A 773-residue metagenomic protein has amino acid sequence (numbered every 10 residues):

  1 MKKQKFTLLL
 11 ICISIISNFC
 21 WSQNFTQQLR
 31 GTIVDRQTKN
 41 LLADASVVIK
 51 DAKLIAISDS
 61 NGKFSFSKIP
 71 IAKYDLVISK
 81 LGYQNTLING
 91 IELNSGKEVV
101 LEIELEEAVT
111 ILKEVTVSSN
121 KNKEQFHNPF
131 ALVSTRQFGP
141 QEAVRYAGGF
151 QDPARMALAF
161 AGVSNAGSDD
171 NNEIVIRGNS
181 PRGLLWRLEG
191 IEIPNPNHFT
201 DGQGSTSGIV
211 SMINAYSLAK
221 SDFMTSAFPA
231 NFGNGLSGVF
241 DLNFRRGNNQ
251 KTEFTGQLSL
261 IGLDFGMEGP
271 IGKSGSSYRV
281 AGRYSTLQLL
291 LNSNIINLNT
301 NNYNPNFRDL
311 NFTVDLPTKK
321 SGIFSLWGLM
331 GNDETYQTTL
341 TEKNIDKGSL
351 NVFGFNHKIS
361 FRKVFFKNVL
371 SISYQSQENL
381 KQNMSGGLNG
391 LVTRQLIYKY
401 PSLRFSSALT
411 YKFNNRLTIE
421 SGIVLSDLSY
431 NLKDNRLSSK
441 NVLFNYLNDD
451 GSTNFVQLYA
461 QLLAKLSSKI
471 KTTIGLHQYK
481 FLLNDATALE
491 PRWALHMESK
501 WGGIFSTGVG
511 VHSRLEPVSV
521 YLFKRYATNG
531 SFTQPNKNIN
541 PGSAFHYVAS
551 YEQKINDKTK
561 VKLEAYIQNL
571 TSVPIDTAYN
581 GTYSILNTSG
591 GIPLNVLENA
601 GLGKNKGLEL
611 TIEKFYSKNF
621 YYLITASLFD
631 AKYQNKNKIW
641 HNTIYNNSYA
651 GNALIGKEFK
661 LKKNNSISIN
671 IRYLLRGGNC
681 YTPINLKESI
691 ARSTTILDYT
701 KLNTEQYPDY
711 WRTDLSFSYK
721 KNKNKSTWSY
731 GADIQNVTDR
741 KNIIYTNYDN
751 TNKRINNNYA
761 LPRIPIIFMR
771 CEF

Functional and structural regions predicted by a protein language model:
S22-N120: Periplasm-facing N-terminal accessory domains of Gram-negative outer-membrane beta-barrel systems
Q28, S259-Y284, L298-E334, I345-I372 (+1 more regions): Transmembrane beta-barrel wall of Gram-negative outer-membrane proteins
E92, V100, K121-F228, V239 (+1 more regions): Periplasmic N-terminal accessory/gating domains of Gram-negative outer-membrane beta-barrel systems
E192, N197, S376-E378, D434-R436 (+5 more regions): Surface-exposed extracellular loop regions of Gram-negative outer-membrane beta-barrel proteins, predominantly
S402-R404, Y446-Y459, N540, K560-Y621 (+2 more regions): Outer membrane beta-barrel strand-and-loop segments of large Gram-negative receptors, especially TonB-dependent
K412-E420, V424, L447-T571, T625 (+1 more regions): Structural signature of Gram-negative outer-membrane beta-barrels, strongest in the C-terminal barrel of TonB-dependent
K465, K469, I567-N569, T588-N679: Gram-negative outer-membrane beta-barrel transporters
Y622, L674-T694, Y710-D714, S718-F773: C-terminal beta-signal and adjacent terminal beta-strands/loops of Gram-negative outer-membrane beta-barrel proteins
